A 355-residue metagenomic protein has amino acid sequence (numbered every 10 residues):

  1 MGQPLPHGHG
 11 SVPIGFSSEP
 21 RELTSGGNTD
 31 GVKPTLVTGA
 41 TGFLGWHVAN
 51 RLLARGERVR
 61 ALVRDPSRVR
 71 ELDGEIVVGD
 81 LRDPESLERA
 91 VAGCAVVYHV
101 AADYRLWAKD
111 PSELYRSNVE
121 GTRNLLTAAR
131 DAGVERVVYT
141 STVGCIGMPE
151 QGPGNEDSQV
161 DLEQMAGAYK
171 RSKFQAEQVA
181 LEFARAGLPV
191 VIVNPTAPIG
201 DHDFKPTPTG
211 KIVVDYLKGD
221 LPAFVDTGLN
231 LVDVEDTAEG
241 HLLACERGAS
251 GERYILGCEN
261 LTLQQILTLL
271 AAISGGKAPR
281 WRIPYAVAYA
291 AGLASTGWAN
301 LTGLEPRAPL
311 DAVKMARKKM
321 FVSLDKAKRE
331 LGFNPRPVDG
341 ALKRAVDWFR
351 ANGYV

Functional and structural regions predicted by a protein language model:
P34-R55: N-terminal Rossmann NAD(P)H-binding glycine-rich loop of SDR-like oxidoreductase domains
S67-R68, G74-E120, A128: NAD(P)H-binding glycine-rich loop region in Rossmannoid oxidoreductase-like domains and their noncatalytic homologs
E120-Y169: Conserved Rossmann-fold NAD(P)-dependent oxidoreductase catalytic core, especially the SDR/UDP-sugar
N124, Q175, P208, V225-C245 (+1 more regions): Substrate-positioning beta->alpha
S141, Q178-D201: Conserved beta-loop-beta element that borders a ligand/cofactor-binding pocket
A166-A168, T196-K205, P222-E235: Glycine-rich "substrate-gating" loop/helix at the edge of Rossmann-like oxidoreductase active sites
L221-V225, L231-D236, Y285-E330: A hydrophobic C-terminal alpha-helical subdomain
G240-R307, R329, P337-V355: Mid/C-terminal beta-alpha module of Rossmann-like enzyme folds, strongest in SDR-family dehydrogenases/epimerases
